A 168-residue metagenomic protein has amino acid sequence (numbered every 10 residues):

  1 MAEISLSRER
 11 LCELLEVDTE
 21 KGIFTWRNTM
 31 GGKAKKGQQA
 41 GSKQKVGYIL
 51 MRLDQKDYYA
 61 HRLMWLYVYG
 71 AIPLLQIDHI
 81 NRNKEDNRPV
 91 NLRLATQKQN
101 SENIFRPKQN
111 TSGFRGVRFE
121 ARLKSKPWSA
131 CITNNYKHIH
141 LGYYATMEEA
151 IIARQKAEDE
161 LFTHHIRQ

Functional and structural regions predicted by a protein language model:
M1-I49, L53: Short helix-coil boundary/hinge micro-motifs
L14, T29-M30, R52-H138: Short, cationic Gly/His-enriched loop motifs
D18, D86-R88, T146: Acidic/polar helix N-cap motif
V46-D57, E160-H164: Short, solvent-exposed cationic patches
W65-Y69, D159-H164: Short capping motifs at secondary-structure boundaries
A95-Q99, L161-Q168: Extended, polar beta-sheet/loop recognition surfaces of beta-rich domains that mediate binding to diverse ligands
K137-M147: A short, exposed loop/beta-hairpin motif centered on an aromatic-Gly-Thr core
A145-L161: A short, charged, amphipathic alpha-helix used as a generic interaction element across diverse proteins
